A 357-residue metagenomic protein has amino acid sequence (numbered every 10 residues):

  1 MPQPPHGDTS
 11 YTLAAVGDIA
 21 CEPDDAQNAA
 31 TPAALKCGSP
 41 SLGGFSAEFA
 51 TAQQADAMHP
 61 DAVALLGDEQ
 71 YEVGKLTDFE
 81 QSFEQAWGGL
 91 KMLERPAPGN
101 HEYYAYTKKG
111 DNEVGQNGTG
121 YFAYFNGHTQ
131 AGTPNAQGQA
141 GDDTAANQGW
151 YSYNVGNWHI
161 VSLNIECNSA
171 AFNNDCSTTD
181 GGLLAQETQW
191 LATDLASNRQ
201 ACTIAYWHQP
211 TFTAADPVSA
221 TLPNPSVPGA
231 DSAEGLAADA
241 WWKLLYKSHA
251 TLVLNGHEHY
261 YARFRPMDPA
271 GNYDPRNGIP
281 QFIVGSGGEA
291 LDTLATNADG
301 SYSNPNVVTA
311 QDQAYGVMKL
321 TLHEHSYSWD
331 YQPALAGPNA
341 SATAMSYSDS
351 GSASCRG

Functional and structural regions predicted by a protein language model:
M1-T77: N-terminal active-site segment of His-dependent metallophosphoesterases
L13-A15, V63-L65, P96-A97, A205 (+1 more regions): Residue-level marker for buried hydrophobic side chains located in beta-strands that build the well-ordered beta-sheet
A15, L65, N154-V155, L322-E324: Generic beta-strand structural signal
D18, G67-D68, G99-N100, L163 (+2 more regions): Active-site glycine-centered loops adjacent to acidic/histidine catalytic or metal-binding residues that shape
A26-S39, E72-R199, T203, P217-G235 (+4 more regions): Extended active-site neighborhood of metal-dependent phosphoesterases/phosphodiesterases
M58-H59, N198, S248: Active-site charged/polar residues at nucleotide-handling catalytic sites that mediate phosphoryl, nucleotidyl
A205-F212, T251-Y261: Histidine-centered catalytic micro-motifs
S301-G357: A short C-terminal boundary segment appended to hydrolase-like catalytic domains
